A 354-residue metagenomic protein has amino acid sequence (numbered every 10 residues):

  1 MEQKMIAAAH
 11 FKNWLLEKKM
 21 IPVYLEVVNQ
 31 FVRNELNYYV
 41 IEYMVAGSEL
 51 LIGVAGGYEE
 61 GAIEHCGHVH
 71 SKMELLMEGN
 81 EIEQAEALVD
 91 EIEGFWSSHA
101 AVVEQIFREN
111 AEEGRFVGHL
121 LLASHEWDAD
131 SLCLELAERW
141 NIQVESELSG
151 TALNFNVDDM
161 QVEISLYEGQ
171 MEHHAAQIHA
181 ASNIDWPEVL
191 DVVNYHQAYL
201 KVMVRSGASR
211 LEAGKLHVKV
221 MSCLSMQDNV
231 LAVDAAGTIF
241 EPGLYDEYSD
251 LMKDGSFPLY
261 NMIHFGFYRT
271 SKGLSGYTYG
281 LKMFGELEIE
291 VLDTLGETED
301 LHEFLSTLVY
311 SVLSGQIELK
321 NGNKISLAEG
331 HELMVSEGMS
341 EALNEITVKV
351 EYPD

Functional and structural regions predicted by a protein language model:
M1-N29, R115-E135: Short Lys/Arg-enriched alpha/beta "domain-start" segment
A8-H99: Mixed-charge, low-complexity intrinsically disordered regions
M20-V28, R33-I41, L51, A236-D354: Aromatic/basic-lined ligand-recognition segments that form π-stacking hydrophobic pockets flanked by Lys/Arg to engage
A46-E83, Y167-M203, G273-D293: Intrinsically disordered, low-complexity regulatory segments enriched in Ser/Thr/Pro and charged residues
G61-A62, E138-S146, V220-D234, L313-L319: Structural alpha-beta junctions
L88-E113, M160-M262: Internal, hydrophobic cores of structured domains that mediate oligomerization or house catalytic pockets within large
L120-S124, R205-E212, D293-E297: Conserved aromatic-histidine-acidic binding/catalytic patches
L122-L190: N-terminal low-complexity, intrinsically disordered segments
